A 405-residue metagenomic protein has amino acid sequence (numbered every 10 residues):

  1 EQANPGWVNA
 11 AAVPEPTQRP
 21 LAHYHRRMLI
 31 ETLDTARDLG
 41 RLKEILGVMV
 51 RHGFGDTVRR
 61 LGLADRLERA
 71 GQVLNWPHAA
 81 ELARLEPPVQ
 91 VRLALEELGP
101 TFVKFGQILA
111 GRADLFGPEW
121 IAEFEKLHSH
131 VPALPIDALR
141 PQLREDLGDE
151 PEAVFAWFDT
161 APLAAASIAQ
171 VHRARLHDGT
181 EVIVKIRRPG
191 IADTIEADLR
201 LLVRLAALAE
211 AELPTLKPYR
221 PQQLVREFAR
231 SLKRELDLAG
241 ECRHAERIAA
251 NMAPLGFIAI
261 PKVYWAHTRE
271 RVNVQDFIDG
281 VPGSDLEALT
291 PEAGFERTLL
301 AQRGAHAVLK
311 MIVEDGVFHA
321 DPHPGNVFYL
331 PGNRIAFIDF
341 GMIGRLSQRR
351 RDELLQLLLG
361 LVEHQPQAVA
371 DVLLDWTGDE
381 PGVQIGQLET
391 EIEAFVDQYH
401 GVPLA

Functional and structural regions predicted by a protein language model:
Y24-Q170, E196-P221: N-terminal accessory/targeting segments that precede structured cores
E31-L33, R37, G55, R59 (+7 more regions): Helix-rich C-lobe and terminal helical cap/extension of kinase-like folds
E125-D159, C242-P254, P291-K310: A short, contiguous, amphipathic alpha-helix enriched in charged residues
Q170-L176: Conserved ATP phosphate-binding architecture of protein kinases
H177-R234: ATP-binding glycine-rich loop module of kinase domains
Q223, A229-R243, R247-A249, I260-G294: Conserved structural core of kinase catalytic domains
D321-H323: Conserved catalytic-loop position in the HRD/HxD motif
G325-Y329: Hydrophobic residue at the +6 position relative to the catalytic HRD Asp in the kinase catalytic loop
